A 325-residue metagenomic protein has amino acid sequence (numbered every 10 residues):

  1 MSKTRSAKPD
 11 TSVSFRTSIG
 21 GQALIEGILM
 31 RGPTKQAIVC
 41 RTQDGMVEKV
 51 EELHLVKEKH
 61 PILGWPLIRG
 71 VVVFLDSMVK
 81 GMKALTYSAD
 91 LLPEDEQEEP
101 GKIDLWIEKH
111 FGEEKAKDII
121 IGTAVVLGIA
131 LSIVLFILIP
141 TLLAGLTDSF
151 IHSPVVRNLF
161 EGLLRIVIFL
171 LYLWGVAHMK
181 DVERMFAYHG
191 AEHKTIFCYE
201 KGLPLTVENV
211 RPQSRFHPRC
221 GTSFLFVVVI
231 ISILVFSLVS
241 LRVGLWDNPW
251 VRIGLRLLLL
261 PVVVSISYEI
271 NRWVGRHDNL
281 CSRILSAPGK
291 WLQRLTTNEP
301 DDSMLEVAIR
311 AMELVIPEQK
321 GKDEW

Functional and structural regions predicted by a protein language model:
M1-P100: Divalent-cation
S2-L24, I28-M30, I151, V155-S223 (+2 more regions): Polar-ligand-bearing catalytic/cofactor-coordination segments of membrane-embedded or membrane-tethered inner-membrane
H54, P61, F74, G81-P100 (+10 more regions): Multi-pass alpha-helical transmembrane bundle typical of ion/small-solute transporters and intramembrane aspartyl
I62-Y87, E161-F186, L260-R276: Hydrophobic alpha-helical membrane-embedded segments
Y87-S88, G128-S153, V228-I253, Y268: Juxtamembrane "helix exit" motif at the C-terminal ends of alpha-helical transmembrane segments in multi-pass membrane
E98-S149, S153-M179: Hydrophobic alpha-helical segments characteristic of transmembrane helices in integral membrane transporters
L105-K115, L142-F160, S240-G254, W273-R283 (+1 more regions): Membrane interface segments of multi-pass transport proteins and intramembrane proteases
A116-V134, Q213-L238: Transmembrane alpha-helical segments and their cytosolic interface motifs in multi-pass membrane proteins
